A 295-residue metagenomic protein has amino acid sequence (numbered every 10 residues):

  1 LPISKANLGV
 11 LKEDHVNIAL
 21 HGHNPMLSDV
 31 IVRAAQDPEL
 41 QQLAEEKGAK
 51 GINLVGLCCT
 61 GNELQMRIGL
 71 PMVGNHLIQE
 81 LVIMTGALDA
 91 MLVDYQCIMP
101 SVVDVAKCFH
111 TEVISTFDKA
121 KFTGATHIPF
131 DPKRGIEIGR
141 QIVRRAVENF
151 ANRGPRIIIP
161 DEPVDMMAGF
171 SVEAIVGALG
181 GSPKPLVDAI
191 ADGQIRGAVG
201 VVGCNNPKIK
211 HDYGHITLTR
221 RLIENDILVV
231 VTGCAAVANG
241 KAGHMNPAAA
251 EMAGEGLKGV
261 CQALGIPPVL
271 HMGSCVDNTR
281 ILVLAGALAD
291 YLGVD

Functional and structural regions predicted by a protein language model:
L1-D295: Metallocofactor- and cofactor-centric catalytic cores in central/energy metabolism, strongly enriched
